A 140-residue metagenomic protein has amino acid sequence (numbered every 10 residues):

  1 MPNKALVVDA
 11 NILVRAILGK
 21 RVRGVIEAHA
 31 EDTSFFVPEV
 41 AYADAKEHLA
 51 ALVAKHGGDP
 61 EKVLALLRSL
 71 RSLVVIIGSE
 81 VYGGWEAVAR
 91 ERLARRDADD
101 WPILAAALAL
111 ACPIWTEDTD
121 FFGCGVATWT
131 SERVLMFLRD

Functional and structural regions predicted by a protein language model:
M1-V37: Short, well-structured N-terminal submotif of metal-dependent ribonuclease cores
P2, V37-P38, L108-D140: Acidic, PIN/NYN-like endoribonuclease modules and their adjacent C-terminal/linker elements
D9, D100, D118: Acidic active-site catalytic centers that drive phospho-/nucleotidyl reactions and related ester hydrolyses
I12-L13, A41, V81, I103 (+1 more regions): Alpha-helix capping/helix-boundary segments
L18-K20, L49, V126-T128: Short amphipathic alpha-helical segments
H29-D32, F36-R90: PIN-domain endoribonuclease scaffold, especially VapC-family toxins
L64, R92-R95, L135: Divalent-cation
V75-P113: Active-site neighborhoods of divalent-metal-dependent phosphate/nucleic-acid chemistry enzymes
